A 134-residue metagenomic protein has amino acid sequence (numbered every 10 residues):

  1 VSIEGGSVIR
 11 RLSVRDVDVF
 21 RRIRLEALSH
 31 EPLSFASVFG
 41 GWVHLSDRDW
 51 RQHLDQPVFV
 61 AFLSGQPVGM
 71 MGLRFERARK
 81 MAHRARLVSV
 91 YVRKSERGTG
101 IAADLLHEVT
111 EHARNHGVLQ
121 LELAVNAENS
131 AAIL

Functional and structural regions predicted by a protein language model:
V1-E4, R51-Q52: Short, conserved catalytic or adaptor-binding loops enriched in Gly and charged residues
I3, V19, D104-L105, A131: Charged catalytic carboxylate motif
G6-I9: Extreme N-terminal starter segment of soluble prokaryotic enzymes
R11, V92, A127: Conserved residues at beta->alpha junctions
V14-S95, L106-E108, H112, H116: Acetyl-CoA-dependent GNAT
L87-V90, L121-V125: Conserved hydrophobic beta-strand within the GNAT/NAT acetyltransferase core sheet that lines the active-site cleft
T99, A103, N115, L119 (+1 more regions): Conserved active-site alpha-helix within GNAT-family acetyltransferase domains
